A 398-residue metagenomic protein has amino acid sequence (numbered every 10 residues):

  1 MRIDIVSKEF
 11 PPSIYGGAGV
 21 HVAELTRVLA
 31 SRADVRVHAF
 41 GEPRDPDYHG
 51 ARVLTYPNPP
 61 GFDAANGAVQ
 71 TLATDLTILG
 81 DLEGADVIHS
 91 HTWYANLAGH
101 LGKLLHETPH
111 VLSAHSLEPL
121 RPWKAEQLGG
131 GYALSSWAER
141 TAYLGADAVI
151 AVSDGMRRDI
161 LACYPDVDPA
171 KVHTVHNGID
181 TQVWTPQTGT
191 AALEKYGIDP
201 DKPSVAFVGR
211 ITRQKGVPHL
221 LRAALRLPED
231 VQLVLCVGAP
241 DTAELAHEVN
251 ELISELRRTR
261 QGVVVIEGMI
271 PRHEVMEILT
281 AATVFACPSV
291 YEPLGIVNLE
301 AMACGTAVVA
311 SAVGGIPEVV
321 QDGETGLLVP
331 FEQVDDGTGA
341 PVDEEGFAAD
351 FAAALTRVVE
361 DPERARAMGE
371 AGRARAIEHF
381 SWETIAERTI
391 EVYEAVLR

Functional and structural regions predicted by a protein language model:
M1-D45, R398: N-terminal subdomain of nucleotide-sugar transferases
S90-A95, A114: Short His-centered aromatic/hydrophobic patch
G155, G178: Carbohydrate-associated surface elements
I179, Q232-E251: Glycosyltransferase donor-sugar binding loop
A246-H273: Nucleotide-activated donor-binding/catalytic signature segment of Leloir-type glycosyltransferases, i.e., the conserved
M269, E277-A282: Short alpha-helical donor nucleotide-sugar binding micro-motif in glycosyltransferases
V290: Aromatic "clamp/platform" in nucleotide-sugar-dependent glycosyltransferases that forms part of the donor/acceptor
A307-A310, V320, L327-L328: Short hydrophobic beta-strand element within catalytic cores of glycosyltransferases and related nucleotide-activated
